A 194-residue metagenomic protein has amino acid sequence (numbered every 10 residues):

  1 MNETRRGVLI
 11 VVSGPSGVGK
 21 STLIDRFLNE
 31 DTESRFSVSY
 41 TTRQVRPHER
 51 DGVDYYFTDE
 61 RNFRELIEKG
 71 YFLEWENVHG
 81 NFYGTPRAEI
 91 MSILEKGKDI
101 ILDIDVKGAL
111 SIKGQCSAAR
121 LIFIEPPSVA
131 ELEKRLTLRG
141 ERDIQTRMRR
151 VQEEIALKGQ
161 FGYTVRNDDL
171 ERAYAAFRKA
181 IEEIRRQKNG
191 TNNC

Functional and structural regions predicted by a protein language model:
M1-L9: Extreme N-terminal, non-catalytic leader segments that precede Walker-type/kinase nucleotide-binding cores
E3, K134-L138, E153-C194: NTP-dependent small-molecule kinase module
S13-P15: P-loop (Walker A) phosphate-binding loop of NTP-binding proteins
K20: Conserved lysine of the Walker
L23-I24: Post-Walker A alpha-helix
L28-S37: Post-Walker A helix-loop "phosphate-sensing" segment adjacent to the P-loop in P-loop NTPases
S39-I100: ATP-dependent small-molecule kinase phosphotransfer cores that center on conserved nucleotide phosphate-binding segments
I100-D105, G114-L136: Conserved phosphate-donor/acceptor-positioning beta-strand/loop module used by diverse small-molecule
